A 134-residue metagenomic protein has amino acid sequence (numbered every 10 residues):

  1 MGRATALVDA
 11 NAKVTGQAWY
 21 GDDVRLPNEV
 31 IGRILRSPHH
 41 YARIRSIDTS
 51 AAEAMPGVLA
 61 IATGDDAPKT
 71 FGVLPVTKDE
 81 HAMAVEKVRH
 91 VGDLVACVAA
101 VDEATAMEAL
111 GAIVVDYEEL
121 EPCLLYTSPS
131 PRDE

Functional and structural regions predicted by a protein language model:
M1-S128: Flexible, low-hydrophobicity surface segments
P129-E134: A short, hydrophobic C-terminal helix/tail in secreted or cell-surface proteins
